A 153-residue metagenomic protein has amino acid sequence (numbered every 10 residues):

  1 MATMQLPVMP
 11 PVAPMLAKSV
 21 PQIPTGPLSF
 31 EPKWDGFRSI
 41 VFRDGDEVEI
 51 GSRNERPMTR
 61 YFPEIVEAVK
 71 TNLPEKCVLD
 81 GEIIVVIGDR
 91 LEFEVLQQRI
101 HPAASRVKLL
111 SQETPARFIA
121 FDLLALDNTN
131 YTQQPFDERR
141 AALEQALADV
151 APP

Functional and structural regions predicted by a protein language model:
M1-P153: Catalytic cores of nucleic-acid ligases and guanylyltransferases
